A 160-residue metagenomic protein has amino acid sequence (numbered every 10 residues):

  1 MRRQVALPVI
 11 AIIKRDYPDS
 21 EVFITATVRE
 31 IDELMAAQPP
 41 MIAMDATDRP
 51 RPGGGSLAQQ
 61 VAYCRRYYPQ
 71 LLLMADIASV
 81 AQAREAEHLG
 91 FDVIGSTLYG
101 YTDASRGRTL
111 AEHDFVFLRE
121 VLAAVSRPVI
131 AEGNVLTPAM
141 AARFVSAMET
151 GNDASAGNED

Functional and structural regions predicted by a protein language model:
M1, T27-L34, L57-C64, Q82 (+4 more regions): A general structural detector for well-ordered alpha-helical segments in enzyme core domains, enriched
R2-S56: Glycine/small-residue-rich loop that forms an oxyanion/phosphate-binding "nest" at active or ligand-binding sites
R3-Q4, A36, R66, H88 (+2 more regions): Residues at the C-terminal ends
V5-D19, R65-A75, L122-G133: Short beta-strand/loop segments at the ligand-binding rim of alpha/beta enzyme cores
I13-Y17, A37-R51, V93-G107, A147-D160: Glycine-rich phosphate-binding active-site loops on the catalytic face of alpha/beta enzymes
S20-E33, A78-G90, V125-R127, A131 (+1 more regions): Catalytic cores of alpha/beta
S20-F23, D45, G53, A75-D76 (+3 more regions): Glycine- and other small-residue-rich loops at beta-strand/loop junctions that grip anionic moieties
A58-Y63, S79-A81, E87-S96, G107-S126: Short loop-to-alpha-helix "cap/lid" segments that border enzyme active sites across diverse enzyme classes
